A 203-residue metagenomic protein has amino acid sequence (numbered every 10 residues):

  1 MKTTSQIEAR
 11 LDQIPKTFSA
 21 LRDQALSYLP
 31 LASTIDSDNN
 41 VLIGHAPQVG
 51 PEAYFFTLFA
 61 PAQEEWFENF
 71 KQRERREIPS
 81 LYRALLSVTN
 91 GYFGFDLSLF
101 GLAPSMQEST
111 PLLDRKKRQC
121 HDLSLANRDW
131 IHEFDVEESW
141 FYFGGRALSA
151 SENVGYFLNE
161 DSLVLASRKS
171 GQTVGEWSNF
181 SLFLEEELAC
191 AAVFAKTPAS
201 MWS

Functional and structural regions predicted by a protein language model:
M1-S149: A surface-exposed partner-binding patch
E133-V136, L148-P198: A recognition module on extended beta-rich or small alphabeta surfaces enriched in W/G with H and D/E
M201-S203: Short acidic DE-rich linear segments
